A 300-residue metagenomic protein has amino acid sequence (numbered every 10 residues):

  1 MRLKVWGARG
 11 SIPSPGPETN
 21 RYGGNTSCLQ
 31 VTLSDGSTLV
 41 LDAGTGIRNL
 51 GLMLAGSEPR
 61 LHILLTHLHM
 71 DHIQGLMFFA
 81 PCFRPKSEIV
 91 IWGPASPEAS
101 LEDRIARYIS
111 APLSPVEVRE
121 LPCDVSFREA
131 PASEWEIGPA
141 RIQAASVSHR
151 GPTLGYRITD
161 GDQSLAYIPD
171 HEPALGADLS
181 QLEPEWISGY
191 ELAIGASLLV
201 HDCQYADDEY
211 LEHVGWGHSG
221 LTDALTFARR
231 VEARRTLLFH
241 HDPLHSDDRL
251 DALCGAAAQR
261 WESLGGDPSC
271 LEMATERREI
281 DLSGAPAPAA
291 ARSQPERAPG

Functional and structural regions predicted by a protein language model:
M1-P169, A174-L179, G189-Y190, D247-P299: Binuclear metal-dependent hydrolase catalytic cores
E172-P268: Cap/insert and terminal regions of metallo-dependent hydrolase folds
